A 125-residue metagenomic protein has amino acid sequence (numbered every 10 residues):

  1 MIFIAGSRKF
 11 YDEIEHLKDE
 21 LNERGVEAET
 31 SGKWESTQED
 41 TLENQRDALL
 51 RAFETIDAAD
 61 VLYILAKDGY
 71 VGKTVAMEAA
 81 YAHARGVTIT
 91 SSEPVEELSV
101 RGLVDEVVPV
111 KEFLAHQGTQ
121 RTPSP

Functional and structural regions predicted by a protein language model:
M1-P125: Conserved catalytic or regulatory cores that recognize and/or transform ribose-phosphate-containing ligands
